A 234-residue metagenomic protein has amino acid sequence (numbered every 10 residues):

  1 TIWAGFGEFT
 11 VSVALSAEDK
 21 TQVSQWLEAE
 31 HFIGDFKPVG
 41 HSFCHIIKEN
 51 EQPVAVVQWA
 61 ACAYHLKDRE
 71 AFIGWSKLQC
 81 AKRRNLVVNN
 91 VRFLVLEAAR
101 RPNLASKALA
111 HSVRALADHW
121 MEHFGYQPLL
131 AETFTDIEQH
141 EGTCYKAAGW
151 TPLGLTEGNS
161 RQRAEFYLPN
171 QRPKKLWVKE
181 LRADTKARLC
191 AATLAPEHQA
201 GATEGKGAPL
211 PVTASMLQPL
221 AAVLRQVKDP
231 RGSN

Functional and structural regions predicted by a protein language model:
T1-W3: Short acidic N-proximal helix/loop "leader" segments that mark the beginning of a domain or an inter-domain linker
T10-C44, K48-A183: Acyl-donor binding region in acyl/amide transferases
G74, L109-A110, A191-Q199: Short intrinsically disordered coil segments
R182-L194: Short, charged low-complexity linker/loop segments at the C-terminal edge of domains
A195-G232: Short, cationic low-complexity segments
